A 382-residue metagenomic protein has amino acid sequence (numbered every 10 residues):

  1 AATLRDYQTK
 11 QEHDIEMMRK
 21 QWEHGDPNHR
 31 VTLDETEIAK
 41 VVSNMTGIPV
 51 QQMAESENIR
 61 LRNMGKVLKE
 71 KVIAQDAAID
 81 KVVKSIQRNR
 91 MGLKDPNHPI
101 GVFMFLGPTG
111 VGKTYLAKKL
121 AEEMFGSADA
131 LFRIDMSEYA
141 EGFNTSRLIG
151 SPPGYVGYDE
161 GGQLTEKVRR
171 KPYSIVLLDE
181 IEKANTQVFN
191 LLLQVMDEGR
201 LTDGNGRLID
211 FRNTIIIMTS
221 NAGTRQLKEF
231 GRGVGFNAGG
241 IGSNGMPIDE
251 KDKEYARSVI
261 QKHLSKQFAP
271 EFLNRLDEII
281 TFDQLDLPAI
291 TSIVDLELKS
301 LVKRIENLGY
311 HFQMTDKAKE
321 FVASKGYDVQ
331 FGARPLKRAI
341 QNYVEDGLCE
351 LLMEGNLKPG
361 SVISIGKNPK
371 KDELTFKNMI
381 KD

Functional and structural regions predicted by a protein language model:
A2-D382: AAA+ P-loop NTPase nucleotide-binding core of proteostasis motors
